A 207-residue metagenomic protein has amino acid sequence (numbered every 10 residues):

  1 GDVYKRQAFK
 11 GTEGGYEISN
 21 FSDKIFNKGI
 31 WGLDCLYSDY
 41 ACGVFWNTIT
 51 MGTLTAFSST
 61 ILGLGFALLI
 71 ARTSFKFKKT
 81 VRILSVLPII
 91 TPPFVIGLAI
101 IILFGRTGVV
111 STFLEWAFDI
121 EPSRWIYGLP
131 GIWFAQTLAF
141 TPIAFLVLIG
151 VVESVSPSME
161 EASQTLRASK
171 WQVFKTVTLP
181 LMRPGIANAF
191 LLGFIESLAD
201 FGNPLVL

Functional and structural regions predicted by a protein language model:
G1-G14, N27-E153, L181-F201, V206: Membrane-water interface segments at the C-terminal ends of transmembrane alpha-helices in multi-pass inner-membrane
K10, S19, D23, R82 (+3 more regions): Short amphipathic alpha-helical coupling elements at transmembrane boundaries
G14-F21, G43, Q172: Transmembrane alpha-helical segments and their membrane-interface loop/helix boundaries that make up the transmembrane
K76, A168-S169: Short coil/turn motifs that cap or connect alpha-helices
P142, R167-A168: Central "turn" residue of the DNA-binding helix-turn-helix
L166-R167, P180: Glycine/proline-centered hinge or cleavage motifs at structural transition points of membrane proteins
